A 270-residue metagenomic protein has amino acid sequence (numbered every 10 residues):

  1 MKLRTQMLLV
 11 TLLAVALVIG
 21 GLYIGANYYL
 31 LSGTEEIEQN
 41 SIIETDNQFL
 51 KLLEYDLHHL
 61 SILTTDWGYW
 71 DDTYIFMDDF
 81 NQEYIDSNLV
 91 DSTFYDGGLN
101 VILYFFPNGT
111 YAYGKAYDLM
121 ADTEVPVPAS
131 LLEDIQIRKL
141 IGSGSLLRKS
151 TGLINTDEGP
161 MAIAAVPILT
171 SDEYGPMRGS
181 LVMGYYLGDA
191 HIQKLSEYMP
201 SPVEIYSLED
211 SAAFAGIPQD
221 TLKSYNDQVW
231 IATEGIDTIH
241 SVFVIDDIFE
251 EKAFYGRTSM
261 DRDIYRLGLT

Functional and structural regions predicted by a protein language model:
M1-S32: Extreme N-terminal signal-anchor transmembrane helix of membrane signaling/transducer proteins, especially in bacteria
L31-I43: Alpha-helical transmembrane signal-anchor/signal-peptide segments
N40-S87, P107-T110, K115-P126, S196-A215: Extracellular/periplasmic ligand-binding regions of membrane signal-transduction receptors
H58, W70, I75, T93-S180: Extracytoplasmic/periplasmic ligand-binding sensor regions of membrane-associated signaling proteins
L147-T151, E158-T170, N226-W230, E234-V244 (+1 more regions): A short beta-strand signature within small-molecule sensing/ligand-binding domains used in signal transduction
S180-G184, V244, A253-R257: Short hydrophobic beta-strand segments that form the core of ligand-binding sensory/regulatory domains
Y255-T270: Membrane-interface helix-start motif
